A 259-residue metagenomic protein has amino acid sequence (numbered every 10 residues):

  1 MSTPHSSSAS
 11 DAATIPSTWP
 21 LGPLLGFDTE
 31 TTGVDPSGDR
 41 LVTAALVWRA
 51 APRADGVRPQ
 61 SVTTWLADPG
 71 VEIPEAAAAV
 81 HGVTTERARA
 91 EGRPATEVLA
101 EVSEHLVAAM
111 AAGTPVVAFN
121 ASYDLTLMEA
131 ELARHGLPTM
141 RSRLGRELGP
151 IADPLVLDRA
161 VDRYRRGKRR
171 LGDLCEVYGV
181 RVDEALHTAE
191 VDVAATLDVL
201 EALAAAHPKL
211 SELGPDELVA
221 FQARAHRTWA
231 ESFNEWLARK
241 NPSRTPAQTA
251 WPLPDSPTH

Functional and structural regions predicted by a protein language model:
M1-V42, R49-S61, R89-H259: DEDD superfamily 3′-5′ metal-dependent exonuclease/proofreading module
L46-V47, G82: Short amphipathic alpha-helical segments enriched in leucine
V57-H81: Short, surface-exposed acidic-centric catalytic microdomains
V83-R89: Short glycine/proline- and acidic residue-enriched helix-loop micro-motifs that form flexible lids or anion-recognition
